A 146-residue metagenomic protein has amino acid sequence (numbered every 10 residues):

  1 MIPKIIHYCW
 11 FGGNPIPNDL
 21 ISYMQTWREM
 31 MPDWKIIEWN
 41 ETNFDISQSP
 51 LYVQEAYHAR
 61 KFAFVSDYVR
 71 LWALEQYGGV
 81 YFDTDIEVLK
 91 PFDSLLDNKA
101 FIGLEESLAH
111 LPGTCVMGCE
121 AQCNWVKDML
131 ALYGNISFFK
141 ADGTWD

Functional and structural regions predicted by a protein language model:
M1-D67, F82-D146: Glycosyltransferase-associated regions of secretory-pathway enzymes, highlighting luminal stem/catalytic domains
Y68-G79: Small-residue hinge/turn detector
